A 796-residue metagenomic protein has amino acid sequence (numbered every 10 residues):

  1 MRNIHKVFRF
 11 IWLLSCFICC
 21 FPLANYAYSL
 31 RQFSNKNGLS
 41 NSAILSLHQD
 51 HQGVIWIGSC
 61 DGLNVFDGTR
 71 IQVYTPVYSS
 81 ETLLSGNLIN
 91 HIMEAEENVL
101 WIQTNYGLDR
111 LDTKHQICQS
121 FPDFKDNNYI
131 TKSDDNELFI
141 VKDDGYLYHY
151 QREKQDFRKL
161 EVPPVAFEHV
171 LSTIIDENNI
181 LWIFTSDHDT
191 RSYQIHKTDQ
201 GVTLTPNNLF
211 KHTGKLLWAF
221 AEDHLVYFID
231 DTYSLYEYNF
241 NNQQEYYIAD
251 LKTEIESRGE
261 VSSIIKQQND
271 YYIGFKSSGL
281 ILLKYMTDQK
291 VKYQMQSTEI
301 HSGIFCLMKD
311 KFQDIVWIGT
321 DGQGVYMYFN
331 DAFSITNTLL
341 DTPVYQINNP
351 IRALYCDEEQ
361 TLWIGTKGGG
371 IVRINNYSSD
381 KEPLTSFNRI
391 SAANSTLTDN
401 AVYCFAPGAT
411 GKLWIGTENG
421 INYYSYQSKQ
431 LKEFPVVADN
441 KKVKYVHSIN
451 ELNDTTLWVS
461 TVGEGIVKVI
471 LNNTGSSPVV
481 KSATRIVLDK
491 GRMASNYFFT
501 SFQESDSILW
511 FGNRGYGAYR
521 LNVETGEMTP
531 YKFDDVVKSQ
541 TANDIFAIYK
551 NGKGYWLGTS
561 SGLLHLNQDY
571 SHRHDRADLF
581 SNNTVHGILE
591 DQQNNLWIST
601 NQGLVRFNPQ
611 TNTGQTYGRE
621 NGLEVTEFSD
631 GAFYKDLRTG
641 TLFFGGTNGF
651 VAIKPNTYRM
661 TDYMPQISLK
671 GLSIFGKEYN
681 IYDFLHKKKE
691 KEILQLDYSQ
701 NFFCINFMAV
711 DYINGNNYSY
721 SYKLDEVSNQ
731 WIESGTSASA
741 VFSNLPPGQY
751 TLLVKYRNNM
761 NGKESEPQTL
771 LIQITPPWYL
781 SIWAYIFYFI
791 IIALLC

Functional and structural regions predicted by a protein language model:
I11-C20: Bacterial N-terminal signal peptides
A24-H51, I55, P76-N90, K125 (+16 more regions): Residue-level "micro-hotspots" composed of small/polar
Q49-Q52, M93-E97, K132-D135, I175-N178 (+10 more regions): Residue-level detector of Asp-centered blade-edge/turn motifs that repeat once per structural unit in beta-propeller
V54-I57, V99-W101, E137-I140, L181-I183 (+10 more regions): Conserved beta-propeller blade signature
D61-N64, Y106-D109, D144-L147, D187-R191 (+10 more regions): Loop/turn residues immediately N-terminal
D67-R70, D112-Q116, Q151-Q155, H196-Q200 (+10 more regions): Short loop/turn segments that connect beta-strands within beta-propeller blades
R110, D135, E177, T190 (+7 more regions): Coil residues (strongly favoring Ser/Thr
Q116-T131, V437, V443-V446: Asp-box/WD-like beta-propeller blade repeats and closely related beta-sheet repeat scaffolds
